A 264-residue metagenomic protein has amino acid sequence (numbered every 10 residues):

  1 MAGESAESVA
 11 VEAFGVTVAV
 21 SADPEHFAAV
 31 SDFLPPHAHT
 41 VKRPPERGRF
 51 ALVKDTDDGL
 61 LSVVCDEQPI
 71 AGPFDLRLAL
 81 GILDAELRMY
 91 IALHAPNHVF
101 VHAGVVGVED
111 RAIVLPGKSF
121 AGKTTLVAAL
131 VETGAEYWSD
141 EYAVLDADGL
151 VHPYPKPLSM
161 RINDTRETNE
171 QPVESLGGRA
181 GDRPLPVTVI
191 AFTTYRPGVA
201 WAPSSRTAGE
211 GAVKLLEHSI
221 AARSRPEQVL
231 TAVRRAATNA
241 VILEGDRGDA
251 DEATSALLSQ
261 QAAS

Functional and structural regions predicted by a protein language model:
M1, H37, V41: Acidic-aromatic/histidine active-site loop/patch
M1-V30, E46-R47, G104, V108-E109 (+2 more regions): Glycine-rich, often acidic-flanked micro-motifs that create phosphate/phosphodiester-binding or positioning elements
G3-E7, T56-L60, F100-H102: A short, compositionally biased
P35-P36, A85-M89, E132: Short, intrinsically disordered, mixed-charge
R43-A92, L258-S264: Charged, amphipathic alpha-helical linker segments immediately N-terminal to NTP-binding catalytic cores
H94-V108: Pre-Walker A adenine-sensing motif
K123: Conserved lysine of the Walker
L126-V127: Post-Walker A alpha-helix
